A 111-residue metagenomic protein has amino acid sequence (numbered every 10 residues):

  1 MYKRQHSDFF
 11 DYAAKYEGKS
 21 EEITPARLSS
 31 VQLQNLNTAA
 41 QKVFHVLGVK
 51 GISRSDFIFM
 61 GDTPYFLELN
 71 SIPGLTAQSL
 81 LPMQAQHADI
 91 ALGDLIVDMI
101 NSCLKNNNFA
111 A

Functional and structural regions predicted by a protein language model:
K3-K42, L75-I90, D94: ATP-dependent carboxylate/phosphate-activation module, predominantly the ATP-grasp catalytic core and closely related
Y16-G61, S102, N107-A111: A long amphipathic alpha-helix within ATP-dependent nucleotide-binding catalytic cores
T38, F59-A111: C-terminal active-site "lid" helix and adjoining low-complexity regulatory extension at the edge of ATP-using catalytic
